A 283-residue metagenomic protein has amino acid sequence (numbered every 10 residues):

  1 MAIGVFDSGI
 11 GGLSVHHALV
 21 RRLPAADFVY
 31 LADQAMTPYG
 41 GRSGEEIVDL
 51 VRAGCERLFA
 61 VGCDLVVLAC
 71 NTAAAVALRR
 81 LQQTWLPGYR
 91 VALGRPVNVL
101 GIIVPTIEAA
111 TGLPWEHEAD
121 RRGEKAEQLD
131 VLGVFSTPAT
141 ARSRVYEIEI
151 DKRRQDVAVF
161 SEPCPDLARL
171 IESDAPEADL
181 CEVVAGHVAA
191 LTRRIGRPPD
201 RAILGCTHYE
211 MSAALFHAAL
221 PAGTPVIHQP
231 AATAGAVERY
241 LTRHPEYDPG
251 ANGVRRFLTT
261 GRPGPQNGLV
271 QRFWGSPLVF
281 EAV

Functional and structural regions predicted by a protein language model:
M1-V283: Non-catalytic structural scaffold of enzyme domains
